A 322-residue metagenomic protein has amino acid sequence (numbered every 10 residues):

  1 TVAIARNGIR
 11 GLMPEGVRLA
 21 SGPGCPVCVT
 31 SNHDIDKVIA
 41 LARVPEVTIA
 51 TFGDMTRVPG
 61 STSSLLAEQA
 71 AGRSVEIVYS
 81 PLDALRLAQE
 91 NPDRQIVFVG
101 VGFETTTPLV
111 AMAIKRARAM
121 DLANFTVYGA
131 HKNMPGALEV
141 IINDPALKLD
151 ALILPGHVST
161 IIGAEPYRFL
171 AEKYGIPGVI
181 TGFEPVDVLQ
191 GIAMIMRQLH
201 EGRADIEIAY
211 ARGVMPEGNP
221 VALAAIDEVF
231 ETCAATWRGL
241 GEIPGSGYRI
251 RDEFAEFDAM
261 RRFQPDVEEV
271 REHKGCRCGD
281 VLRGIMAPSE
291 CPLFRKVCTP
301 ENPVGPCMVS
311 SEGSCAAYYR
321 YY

Functional and structural regions predicted by a protein language model:
T1-D93, T107, A111, K115-M120 (+5 more regions): Metallocofactor- and cofactor-centric catalytic cores in central/energy metabolism, strongly enriched
L19-C25, V78-Y79, F125-K132, V179-V186 (+1 more regions): A generic structural motif
S21, A50-G53, F98-V101, Y128-A130 (+2 more regions): Short beta-strand segments
E104: Phosphate-binding glycine-rich loops and their immediate beta-loop-alpha structural context
M120-A123, G202: Secondary-structure transition/capping motifs at alpha-helix termini and the adjoining loop/turn into the next element
H131-L138, G218-A222: Short, conserved secondary-structure transition motifs
L147-M215: A conserved active-site cap/scaffold subdomain adjacent to cofactor or substrate pockets
Q190-D280: Internal helical hairpin/lid segments
